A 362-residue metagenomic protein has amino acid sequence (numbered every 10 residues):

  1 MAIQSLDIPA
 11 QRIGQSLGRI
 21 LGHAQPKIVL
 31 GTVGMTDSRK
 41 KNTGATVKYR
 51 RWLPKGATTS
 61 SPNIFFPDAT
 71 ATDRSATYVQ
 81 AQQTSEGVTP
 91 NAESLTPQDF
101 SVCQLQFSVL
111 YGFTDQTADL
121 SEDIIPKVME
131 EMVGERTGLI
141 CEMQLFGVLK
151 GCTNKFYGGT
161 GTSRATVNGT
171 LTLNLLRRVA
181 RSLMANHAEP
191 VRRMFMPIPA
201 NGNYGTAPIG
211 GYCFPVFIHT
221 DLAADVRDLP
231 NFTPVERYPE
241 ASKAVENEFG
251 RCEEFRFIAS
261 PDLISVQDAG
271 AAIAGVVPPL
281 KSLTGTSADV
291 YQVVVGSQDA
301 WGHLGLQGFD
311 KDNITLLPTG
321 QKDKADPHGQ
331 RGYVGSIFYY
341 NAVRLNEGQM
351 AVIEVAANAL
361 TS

Functional and structural regions predicted by a protein language model:
M1-V102, M350, E354-S362: N-terminal "assembly arms/tails" that initiate or stabilize quaternary assembly in self-assembling proteins
A2-V33, K40, R164-A200, C213-F217 (+1 more regions): Sequence/fold signature of self-assembling virion shell proteins
G44, Q104-Q106, G211, G329: Short, solvent-exposed loop/turn segments at the edges of secondary structure
Y49, G112, P215-F217: Structural recognition of the beta-strand scaffold that forms the well-ordered cores of secreted hydrolase catalytic
A92-S121, H303-K311, T315: Short acidic, glycine/tyrosine-flanked loop/strand segments centered on an H-E-D-like triad
T117-T206, S362: Alpha-helical scaffold segments that mediate packing/assembly in large oligomeric complexes
